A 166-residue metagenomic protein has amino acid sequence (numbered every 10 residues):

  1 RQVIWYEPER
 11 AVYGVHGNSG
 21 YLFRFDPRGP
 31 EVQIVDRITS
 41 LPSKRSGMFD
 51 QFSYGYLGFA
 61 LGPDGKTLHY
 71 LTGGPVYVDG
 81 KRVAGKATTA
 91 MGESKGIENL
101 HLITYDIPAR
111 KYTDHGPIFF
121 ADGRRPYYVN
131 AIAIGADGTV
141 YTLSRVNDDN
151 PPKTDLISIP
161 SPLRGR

Functional and structural regions predicted by a protein language model:
R1-V3, G47-L61, R124-G135, L143-N147: Signature of short aromatic-glycine-proline-rich micro-motifs recurring in repeat-based ectodomains
P8, N18-S19, R28, D64 (+4 more regions): Short loop/turn segments that connect beta-strands within the blades of beta-propeller domains, predominantly WD40
A11-G14, T67-Y70, V140-T142: Conserved beta-propeller blade signature
Y21-F23, L100-I103, D155-S158: A short loop-to-beta-strand structural motif that recurs across blades of beta-propeller domains
D26-P30, D106-R110, P160-R164: Short loop/turn segments that connect beta-strands within beta-propeller blades
Q33-F52, K111-P126, R166: Surface-exposed loop and turn segments in beta-propeller and other repeat-based domains that flank or scaffold
Y70-N99, R145-L156: Short, conserved, GDST-rich strand-edge loop motifs in beta-rich repeat architectures
I132-R166: Blade-level signature of beta-propeller repeat domains, shared across WD40, Kelch, NHL, RCC1 and BNR/Asp-box propellers
